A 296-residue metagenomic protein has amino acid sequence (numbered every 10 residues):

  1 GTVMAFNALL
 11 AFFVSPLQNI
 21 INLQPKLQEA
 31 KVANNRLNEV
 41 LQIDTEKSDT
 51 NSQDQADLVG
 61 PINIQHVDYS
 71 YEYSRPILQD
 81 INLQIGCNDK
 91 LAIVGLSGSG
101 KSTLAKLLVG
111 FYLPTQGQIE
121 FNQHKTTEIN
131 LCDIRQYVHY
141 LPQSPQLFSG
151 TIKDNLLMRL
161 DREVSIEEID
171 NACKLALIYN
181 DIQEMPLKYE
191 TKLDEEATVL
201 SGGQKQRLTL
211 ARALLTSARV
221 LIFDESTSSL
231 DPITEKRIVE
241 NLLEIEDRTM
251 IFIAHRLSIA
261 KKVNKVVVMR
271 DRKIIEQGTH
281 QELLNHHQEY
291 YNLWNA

Functional and structural regions predicted by a protein language model:
G1-A8: Membrane-water interface of transmembrane alpha-helices in multipass transporters/channels
A5, N35-E39, D170-K174: Generic alpha-helical structural context detector
N7, V14, R135: Conserved catalytic core of two-component sensor histidine kinases
F12-V40: Cytosolic ends of transmembrane helices, especially the final helix of ABC transmembrane type-1 domains
N19, K47-T50, H66, M158: General structural signal for alpha-helix termini and helix-helix connectors
L23, E39-S52, Y71-E72, I178-Q183 (+1 more regions): Short intracellular "coupling" helices and adjacent cytoplasmic loop segments at the cytosolic face of multi-pass
A56-A296: ABC-type nucleotide-binding domain
